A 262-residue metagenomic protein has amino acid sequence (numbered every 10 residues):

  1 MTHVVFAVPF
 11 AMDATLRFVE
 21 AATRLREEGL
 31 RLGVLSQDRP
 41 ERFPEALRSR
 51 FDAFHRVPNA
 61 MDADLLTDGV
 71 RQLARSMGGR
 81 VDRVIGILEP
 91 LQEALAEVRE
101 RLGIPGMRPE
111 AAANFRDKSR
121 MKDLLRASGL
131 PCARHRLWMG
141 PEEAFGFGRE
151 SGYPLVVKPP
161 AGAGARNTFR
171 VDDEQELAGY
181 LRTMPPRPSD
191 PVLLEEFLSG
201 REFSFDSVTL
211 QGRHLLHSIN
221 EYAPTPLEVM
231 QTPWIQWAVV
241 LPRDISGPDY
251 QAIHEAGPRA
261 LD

Functional and structural regions predicted by a protein language model:
M1-A111, E142: ATP-binding N-terminal substructure of ATP-dependent carboxylate-amine bond-forming enzymes
V5-F6, R83-G86, A133-R134, R170 (+1 more regions): Short catalytic-loop micro-motif centered on adjacent basic/acidic residues
R31-G33, C132-A133, L155, V192: Hydrophobic anchor at the start of a short beta-strand that flanks the dinucleotide cofactor-binding loop
L73-V81, R149-S151, P186-P188: Glycine-rich phosphate-binding loop signature in dinucleotide/nucleotide-binding domains
E100-N167, E174: A conserved helix-loop-beta module that forms one wall/lid of the active-site cleft in ATP-utilizing catalytic domains
L125, G148-R170, P188-G200, F205-D206 (+1 more regions): ATP-grasp fold ATP-binding core
E176-Y180: Short amphipathic alpha-helices within nucleic acid-binding modules
E196-S199, F203-L261: ATP-dependent carboxylate/phosphate-activation module, predominantly the ATP-grasp catalytic core and closely related
